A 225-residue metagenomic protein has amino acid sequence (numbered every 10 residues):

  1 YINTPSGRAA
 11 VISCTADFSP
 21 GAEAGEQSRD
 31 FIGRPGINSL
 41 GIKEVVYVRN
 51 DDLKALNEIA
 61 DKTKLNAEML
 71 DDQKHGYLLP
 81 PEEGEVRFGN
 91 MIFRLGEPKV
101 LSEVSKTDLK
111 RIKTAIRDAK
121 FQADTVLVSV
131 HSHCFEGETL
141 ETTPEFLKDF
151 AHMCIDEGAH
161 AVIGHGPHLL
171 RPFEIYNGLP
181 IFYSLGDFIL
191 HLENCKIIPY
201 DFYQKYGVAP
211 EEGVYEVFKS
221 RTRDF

Functional and structural regions predicted by a protein language model:
Y1-F225: Acidic, metal/ion-coordinating pockets
